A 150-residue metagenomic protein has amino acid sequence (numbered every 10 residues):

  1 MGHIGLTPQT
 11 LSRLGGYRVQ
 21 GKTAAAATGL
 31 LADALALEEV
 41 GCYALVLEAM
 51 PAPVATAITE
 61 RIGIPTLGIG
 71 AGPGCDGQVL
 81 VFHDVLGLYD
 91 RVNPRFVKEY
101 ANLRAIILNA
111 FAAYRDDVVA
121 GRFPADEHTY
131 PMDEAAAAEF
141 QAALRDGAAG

Functional and structural regions predicted by a protein language model:
M1-R95, A101, A105-G150: Alpha/beta enzyme core
